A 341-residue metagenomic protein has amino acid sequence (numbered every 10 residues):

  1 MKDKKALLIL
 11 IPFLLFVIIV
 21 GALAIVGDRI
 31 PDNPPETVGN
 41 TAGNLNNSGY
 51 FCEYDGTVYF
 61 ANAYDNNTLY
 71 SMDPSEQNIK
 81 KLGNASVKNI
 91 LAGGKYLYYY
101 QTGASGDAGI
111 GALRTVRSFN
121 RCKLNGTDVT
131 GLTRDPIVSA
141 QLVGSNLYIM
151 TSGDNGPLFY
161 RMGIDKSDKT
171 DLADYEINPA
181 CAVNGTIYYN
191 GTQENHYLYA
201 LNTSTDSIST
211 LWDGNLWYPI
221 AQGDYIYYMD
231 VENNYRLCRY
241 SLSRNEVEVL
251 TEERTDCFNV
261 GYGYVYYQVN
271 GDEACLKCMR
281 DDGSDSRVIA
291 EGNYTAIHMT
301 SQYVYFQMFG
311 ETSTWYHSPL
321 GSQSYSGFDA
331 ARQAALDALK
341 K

Functional and structural regions predicted by a protein language model:
M1-V17: N-terminal Sec-pathway targeting helices
D32-G43, Q77-G83, T127-T133, S167-A173 (+3 more regions): A short beta-strand motif characteristic of beta-propeller blades
E36-L69, G83-I90: Beta-strand-rich domains and repeat architectures in extracellular enzymes and scaffolds, especially beta-propellers
N44-E53, A85-G94, R134-G144, D174-N184 (+4 more regions): Repeated scaffold domains used in trafficking and secretory/extracellular systems, primarily beta-propellers
Y59-A61, Y98-Q101, Y148-T151, Y188-N190 (+3 more regions): Residue position within the beta-strands of beta-propeller blades
N62-N66, S105-R117, S152-P157, G191-H196 (+3 more regions): Short, solvent-exposed loop/turn segments at conserved positions within beta-propeller repeat blades
M72-Q77, K123-T127, M162-S167, L201-D206 (+3 more regions): Short loop/turn segments that connect beta-strands within beta-propeller blades
E291-K341: Blade-level signature of beta-propeller repeat domains, shared across WD40, Kelch, NHL, RCC1 and BNR/Asp-box propellers
